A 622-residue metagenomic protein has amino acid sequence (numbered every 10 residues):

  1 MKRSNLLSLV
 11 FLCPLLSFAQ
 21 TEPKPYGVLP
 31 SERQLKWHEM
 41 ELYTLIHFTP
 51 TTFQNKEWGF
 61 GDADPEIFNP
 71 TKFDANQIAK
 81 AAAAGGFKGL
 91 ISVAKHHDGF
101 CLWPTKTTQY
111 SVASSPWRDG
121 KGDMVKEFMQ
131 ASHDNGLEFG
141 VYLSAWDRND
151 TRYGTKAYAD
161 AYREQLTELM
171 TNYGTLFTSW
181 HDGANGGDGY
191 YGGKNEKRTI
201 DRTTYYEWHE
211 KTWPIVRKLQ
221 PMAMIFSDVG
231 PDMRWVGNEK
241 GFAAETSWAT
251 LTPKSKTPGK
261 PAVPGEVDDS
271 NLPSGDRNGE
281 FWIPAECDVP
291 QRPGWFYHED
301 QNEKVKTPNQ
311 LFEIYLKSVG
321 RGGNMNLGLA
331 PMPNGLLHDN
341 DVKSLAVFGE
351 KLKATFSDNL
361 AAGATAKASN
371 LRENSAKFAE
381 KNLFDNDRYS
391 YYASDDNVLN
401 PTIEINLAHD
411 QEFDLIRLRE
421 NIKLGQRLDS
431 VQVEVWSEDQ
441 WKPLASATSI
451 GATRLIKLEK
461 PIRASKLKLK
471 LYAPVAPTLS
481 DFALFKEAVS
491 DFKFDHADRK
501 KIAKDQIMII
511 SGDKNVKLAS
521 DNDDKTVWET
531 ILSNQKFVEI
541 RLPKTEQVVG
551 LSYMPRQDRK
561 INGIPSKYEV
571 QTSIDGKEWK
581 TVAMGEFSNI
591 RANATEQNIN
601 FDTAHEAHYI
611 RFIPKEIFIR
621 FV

Functional and structural regions predicted by a protein language model:
M1-T21: Bacterial Sec-dependent N-terminal signal peptides
N5, L311-E313, G512-D513: Short hydrophobic "helix-edge" motifs at membrane interfaces and signal-peptide entry regions
Q20-L399, E404-I405, H409, R417-E420 (+7 more regions): Mature catalytic domains of secreted/periplasmic carbohydrate-active enzymes
A84, S344-V347, L352-T355, D385-D498 (+2 more regions): Aromatic, loop-rich ligand-recognition surfaces of beta-strand-rich domains
M233-R234, T572, N589-A592: A short acidic, often aromatic-flanked loop/helix-cap motif at beta-alpha or helix-coil junctions that lines enzyme
D358-D385, F492-D521: Predominantly extracellular/luminal regions of secreted and cell-surface proteins, especially disulfide-bonded
G585-F587: Short loop/turn motifs that cap or connect beta-strands within the blades of beta-propeller-type repeat domains
